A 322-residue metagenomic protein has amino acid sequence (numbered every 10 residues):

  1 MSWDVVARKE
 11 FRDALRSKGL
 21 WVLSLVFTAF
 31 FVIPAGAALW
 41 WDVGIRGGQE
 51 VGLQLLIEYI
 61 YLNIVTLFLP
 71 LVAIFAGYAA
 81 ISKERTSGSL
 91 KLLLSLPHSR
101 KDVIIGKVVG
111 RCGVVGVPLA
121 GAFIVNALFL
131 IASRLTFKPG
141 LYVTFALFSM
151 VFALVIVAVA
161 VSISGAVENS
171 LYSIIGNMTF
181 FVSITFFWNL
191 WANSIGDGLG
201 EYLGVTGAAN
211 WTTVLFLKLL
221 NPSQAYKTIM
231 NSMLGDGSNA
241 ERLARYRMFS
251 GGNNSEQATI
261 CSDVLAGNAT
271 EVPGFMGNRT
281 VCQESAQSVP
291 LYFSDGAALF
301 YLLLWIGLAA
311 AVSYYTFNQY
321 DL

Functional and structural regions predicted by a protein language model:
M1-F27: Aromatic- and glycine-rich beta-strand/loop motifs that create alpha-glucan
D13, K83, L96, A127-I131 (+2 more regions): Transmembrane helix-loop junction
W21-L25, S170-W188, G200-G207: Pore- or pathway-lining transmembrane helices of multi-pass membrane proteins that form conduits for solutes/ions
I33-W40, G47-V72, G110-Y172, G176-T179 (+1 more regions): Secretory targeting signals
W41-G44, F186-L299, L304-G307, A311: Terminal transmembrane helical anchor/hairpin motif
P70-R85, F300-L322: Transmembrane alpha-helical segments in integral membrane proteins
A73-G77, V125, V159, I175 (+3 more regions): Hydrophobic/aromatic residues in alpha-helical transmembrane segments
G77-G113: Helix-loop-helix units of permease transmembrane domains in multi-pass membrane transporters, especially ABC
